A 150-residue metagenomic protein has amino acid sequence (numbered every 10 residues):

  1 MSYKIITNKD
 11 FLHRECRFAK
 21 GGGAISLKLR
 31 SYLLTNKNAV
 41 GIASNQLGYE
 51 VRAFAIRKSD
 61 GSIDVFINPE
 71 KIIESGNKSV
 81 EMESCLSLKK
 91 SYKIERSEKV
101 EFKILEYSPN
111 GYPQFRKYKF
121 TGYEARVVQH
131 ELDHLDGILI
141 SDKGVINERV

Functional and structural regions predicted by a protein language model:
M1-V150: Positively charged
